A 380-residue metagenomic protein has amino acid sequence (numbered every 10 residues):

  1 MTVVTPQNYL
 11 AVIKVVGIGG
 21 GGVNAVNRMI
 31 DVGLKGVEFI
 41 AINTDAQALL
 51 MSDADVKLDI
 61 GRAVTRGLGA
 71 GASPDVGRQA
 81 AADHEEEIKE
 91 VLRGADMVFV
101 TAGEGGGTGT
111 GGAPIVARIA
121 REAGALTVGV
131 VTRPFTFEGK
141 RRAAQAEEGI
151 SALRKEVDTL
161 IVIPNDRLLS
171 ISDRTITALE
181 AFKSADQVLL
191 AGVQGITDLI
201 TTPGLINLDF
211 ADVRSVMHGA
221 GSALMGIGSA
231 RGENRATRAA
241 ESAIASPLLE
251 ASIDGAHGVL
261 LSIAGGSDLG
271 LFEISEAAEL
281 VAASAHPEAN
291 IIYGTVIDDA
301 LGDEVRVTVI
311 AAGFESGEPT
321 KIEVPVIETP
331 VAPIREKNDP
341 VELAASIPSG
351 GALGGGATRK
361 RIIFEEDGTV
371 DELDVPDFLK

Functional and structural regions predicted by a protein language model:
M1-K380: Tubulin/FtsZ superfamily GTPase core signature
